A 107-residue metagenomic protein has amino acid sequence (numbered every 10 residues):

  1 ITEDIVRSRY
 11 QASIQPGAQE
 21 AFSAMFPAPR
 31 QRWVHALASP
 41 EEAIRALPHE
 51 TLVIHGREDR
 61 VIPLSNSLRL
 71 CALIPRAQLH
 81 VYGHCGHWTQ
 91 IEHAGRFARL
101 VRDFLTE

Functional and structural regions predicted by a protein language model:
I1-R45: Conserved alpha/beta-hydrolase catalytic His-Asp/Glu region
R32-V34, E58-I62: Acidic catalytic loop of the alpha/beta-hydrolase fold
P40, P63-A72: Short alpha-helix in the alpha/beta-hydrolase fold that links the catalytic acid
I44-P48, L73-I74: Short, conserved loop/helix-junction motifs that constitute active-site signature segments in enzyme catalytic cores
L47, V53-H55, D59: Short beta-strand/loop motif that positions the catalytic acidic residue of the alpha/beta-hydrolase fold
E50-L52, P75-Q78: Structural signature of beta-strand start/N-cap positions in the alpha/beta core of ABC transporter nucleotide-binding
G56, P63-N66, E92-H93: Active-site helix-initiating loop/hinge in glycosyltransferases
R76-E107: Catalytic active-site module of serine/aspartate enzymes centered on a nucleophile-bearing elbow/loop
